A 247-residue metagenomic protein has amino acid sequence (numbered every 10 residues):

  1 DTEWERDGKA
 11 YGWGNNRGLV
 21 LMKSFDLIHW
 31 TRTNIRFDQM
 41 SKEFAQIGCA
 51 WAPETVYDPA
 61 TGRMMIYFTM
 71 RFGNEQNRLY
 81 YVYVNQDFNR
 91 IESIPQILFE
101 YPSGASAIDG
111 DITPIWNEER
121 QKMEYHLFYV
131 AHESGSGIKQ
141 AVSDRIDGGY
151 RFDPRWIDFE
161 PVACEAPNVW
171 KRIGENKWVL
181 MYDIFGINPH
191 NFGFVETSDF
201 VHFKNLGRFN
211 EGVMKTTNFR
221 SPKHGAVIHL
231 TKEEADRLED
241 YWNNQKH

Functional and structural regions predicted by a protein language model:
D1-H247: Carbohydrate-active catalytic/glycan-binding domains of CAZyme proteins, especially the secreted or lumenal ectodomains
